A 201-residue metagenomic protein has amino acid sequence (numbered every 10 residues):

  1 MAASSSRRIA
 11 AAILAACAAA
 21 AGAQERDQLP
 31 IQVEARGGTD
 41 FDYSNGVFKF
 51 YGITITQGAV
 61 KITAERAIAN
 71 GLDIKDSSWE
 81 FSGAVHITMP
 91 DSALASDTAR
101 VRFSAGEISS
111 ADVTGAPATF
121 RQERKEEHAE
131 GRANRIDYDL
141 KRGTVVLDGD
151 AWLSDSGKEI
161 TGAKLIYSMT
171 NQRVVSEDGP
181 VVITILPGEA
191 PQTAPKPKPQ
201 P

Functional and structural regions predicted by a protein language model:
M1-P201: Mature-chain termini and adjacent capping regions
